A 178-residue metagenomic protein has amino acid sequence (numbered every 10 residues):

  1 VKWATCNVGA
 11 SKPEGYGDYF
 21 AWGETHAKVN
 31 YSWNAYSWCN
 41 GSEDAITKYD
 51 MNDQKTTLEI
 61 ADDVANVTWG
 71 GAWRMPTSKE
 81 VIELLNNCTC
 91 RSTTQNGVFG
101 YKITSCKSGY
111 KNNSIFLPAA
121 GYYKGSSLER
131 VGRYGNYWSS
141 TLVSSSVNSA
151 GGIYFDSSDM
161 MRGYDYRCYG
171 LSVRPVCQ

Functional and structural regions predicted by a protein language model:
V1-Q178: Conserved positions within compact, well-structured domain cores
